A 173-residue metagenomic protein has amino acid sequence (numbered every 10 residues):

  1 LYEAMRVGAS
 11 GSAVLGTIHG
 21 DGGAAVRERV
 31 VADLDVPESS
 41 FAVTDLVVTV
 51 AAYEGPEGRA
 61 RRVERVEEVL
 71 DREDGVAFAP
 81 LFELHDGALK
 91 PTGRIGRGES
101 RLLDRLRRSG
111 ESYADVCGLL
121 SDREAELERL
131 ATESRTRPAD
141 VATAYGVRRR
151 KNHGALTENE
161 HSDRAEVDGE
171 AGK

Functional and structural regions predicted by a protein language model:
L1-A52, P56: Conserved P-loop NTPase nucleotide-binding/switch module
S12-H19, E38-T44, A60-V76, N159-R164: Short, Lys/Arg-enriched charge-dense amphipathic segments
R29, R105, R129-L130: Residues that form generic nucleotide/phosphate-binding pockets
D33, E54-R62, H153-E160: Short, charged low-complexity intrinsically disordered segments located at boundaries of structured domains
D45-A125: Conserved P-loop NTPase
D122-K173: Terminal-proximal interaction/regulatory segments of ATP-powered molecular machines
